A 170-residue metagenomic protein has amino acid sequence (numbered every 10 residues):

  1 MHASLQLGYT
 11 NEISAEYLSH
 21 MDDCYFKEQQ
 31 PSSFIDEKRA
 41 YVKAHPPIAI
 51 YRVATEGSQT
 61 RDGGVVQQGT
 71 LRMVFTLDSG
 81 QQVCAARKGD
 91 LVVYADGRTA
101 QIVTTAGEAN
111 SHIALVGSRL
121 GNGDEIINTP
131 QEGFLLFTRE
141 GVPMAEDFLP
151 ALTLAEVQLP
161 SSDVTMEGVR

Functional and structural regions predicted by a protein language model:
M1-R170: Intrinsically disordered, low-complexity proline/glycine-rich segments
